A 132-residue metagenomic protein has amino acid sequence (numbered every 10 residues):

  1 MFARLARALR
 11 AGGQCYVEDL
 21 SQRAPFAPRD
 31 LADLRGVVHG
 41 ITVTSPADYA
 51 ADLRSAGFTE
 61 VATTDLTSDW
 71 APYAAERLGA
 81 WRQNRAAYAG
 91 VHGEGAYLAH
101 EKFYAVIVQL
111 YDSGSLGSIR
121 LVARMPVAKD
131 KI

Functional and structural regions predicted by a protein language model:
M1-Q14: A short glycine-rich, Lys/Arg-flanked "PGG" loop and its adjoining helix->strand segment in the class I
A11, G57-T59, M125: Short loop/turn motifs at secondary-structure junctions
G12-V17, R85-A86: Short acidic/polar alpha-helix capping motifs at helix-coil junctions
C15, L20-A24, L66-W70: Short "lid" loop at the C-terminus of a central beta-strand within the Rossmann-like core of SAM-dependent
L20-G40: Short, glycine-/aromatic-enriched active-site segment of Class I SAM-dependent methyltransferases
I41-T63: Short alpha-helix
A62-I132: Conserved Class I S-adenosyl-L-methionine
